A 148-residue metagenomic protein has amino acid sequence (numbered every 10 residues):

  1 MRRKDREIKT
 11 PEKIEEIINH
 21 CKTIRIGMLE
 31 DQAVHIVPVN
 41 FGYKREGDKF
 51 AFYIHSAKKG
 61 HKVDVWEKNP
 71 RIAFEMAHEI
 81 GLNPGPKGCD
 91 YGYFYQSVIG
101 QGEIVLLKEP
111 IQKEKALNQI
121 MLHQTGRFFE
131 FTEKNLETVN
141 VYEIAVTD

Functional and structural regions predicted by a protein language model:
M1-H20: Extreme N-terminal tail/first-helix region
R2-R3, E79-D148: Charged, gly/pro-rich active-site loop segments
I8-K9, H20-R25, Q124-R127: Short Pro/Gly-enriched beta-strand edge/turn motifs at strand-loop
I17-I18, V65-W66, I120: A generic structural signal for nonpolar/aromatic side chains embedded in well-ordered alpha-helices
C21-K58: Short beta-strand segments
I26, I72-M76: Short conserved beta-strand and strand-loop elements enriched in small hydrophobics with frequent Asp/Gly
A51-I72: Compact nucleic-acid interaction/catalytic patches
F52-H55, F74, G100, E143-I144: Short hydrophobic-aromatic micro-motifs
